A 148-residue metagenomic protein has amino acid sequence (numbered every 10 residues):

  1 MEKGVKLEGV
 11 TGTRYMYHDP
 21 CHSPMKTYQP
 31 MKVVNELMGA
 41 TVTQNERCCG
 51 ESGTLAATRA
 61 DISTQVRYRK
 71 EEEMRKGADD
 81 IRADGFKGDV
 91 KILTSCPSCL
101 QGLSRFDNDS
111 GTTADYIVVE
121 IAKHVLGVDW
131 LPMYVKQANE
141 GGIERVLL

Functional and structural regions predicted by a protein language model:
M1-L148: Iron-sulfur cluster-binding electron-transfer modules in prokaryotic oxidoreductases
